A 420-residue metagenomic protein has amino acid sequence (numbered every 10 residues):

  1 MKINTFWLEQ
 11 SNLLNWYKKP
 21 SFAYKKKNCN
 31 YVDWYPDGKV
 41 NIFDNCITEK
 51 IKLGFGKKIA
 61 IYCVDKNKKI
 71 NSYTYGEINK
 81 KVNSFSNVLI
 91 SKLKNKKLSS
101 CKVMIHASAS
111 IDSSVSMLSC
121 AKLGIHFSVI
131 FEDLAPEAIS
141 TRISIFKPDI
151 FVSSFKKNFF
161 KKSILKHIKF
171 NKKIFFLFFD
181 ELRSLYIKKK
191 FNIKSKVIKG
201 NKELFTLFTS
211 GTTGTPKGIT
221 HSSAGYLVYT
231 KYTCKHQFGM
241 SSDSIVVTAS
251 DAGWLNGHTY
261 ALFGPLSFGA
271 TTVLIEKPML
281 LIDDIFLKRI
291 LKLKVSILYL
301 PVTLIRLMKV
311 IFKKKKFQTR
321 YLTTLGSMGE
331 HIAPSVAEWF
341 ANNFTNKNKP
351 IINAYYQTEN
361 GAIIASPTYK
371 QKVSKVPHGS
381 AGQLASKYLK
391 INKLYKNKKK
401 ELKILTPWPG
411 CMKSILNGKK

Functional and structural regions predicted by a protein language model:
N71-Y75, L204-V228: Conserved AMP-binding A3 loop
N79-N87, I219-G239: Conserved structural elements of the adenylate-forming
V88-L134, V247-A252: Conserved AMP-binding/adenylate-forming
L118-Y186, P301: Structural core segment of the AMP-binding/adenylate-forming
L182-K202, L227: Flexible, low-complexity linker/hinge segments
L227-I245, L255-S296, I311-F312: Conserved AMP-binding/adenylation subdomain of ANL enzymes
S267-A270, V295-L300, M308-K375: Gly/Ser/Thr-rich phosphate-binding loop
Q383-L384, Y395-K420: Conserved ATP/PPi-binding loop(s) of AMP-dependent carboxylate-activating enzymes
